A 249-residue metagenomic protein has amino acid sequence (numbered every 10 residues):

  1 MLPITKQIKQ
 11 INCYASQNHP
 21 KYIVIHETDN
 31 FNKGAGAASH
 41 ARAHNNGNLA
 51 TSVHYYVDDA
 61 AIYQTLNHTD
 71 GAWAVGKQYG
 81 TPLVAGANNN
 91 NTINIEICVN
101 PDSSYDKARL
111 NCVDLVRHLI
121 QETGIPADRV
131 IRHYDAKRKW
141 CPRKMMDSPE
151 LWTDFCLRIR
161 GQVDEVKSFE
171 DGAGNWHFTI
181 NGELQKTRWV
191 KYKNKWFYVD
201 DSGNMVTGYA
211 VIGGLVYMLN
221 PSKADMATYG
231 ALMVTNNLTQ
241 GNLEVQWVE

Functional and structural regions predicted by a protein language model:
M1-N88: N-terminal catalytic cores of peptidoglycan-degrading enzymes
P3-K6, A15-Q17, I23, N90-N94 (+1 more regions): Basic/polar, cationic surfaces and motifs that engage anionic cell-wall and phosphate/carboxylate ligands
H19-P20, S52, N89, A173 (+2 more regions): A structure-centric signal for secondary-structure junctions around beta-strands
K21-I23, T51-V53, I93, F197 (+1 more regions): Residue-level detector of short, conserved catalytic/binding motifs and their immediate flanks
D29-N32, A61, N100-D102, G124-I125 (+3 more regions): Acidic glycine-/aspartate-rich tracts in secreted/extracellular proteins
K33-A35, T65, Y105, W140 (+1 more regions): Short acidic, gly/pro-rich beta-turn/loop elements at beta-sheet edges and active-site/ligand-binding grooves
D70-V75, S103, N194, A227: A short local loop/turn or secondary-structure capping micro-motif enriched for an aromatic residue
D164-E249: Extracellular adhesion/carbohydrate-binding repeat motifs centered on closely spaced tryptophans
